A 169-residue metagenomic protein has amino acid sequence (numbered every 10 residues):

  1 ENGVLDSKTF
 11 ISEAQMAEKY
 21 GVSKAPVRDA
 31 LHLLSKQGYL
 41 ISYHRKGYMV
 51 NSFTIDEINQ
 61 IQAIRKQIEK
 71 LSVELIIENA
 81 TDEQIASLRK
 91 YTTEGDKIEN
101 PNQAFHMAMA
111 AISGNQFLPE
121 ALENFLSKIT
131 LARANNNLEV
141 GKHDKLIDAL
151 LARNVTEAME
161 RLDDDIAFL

Functional and structural regions predicted by a protein language model:
E1-E78, M159: Short linear motifs at protein or domain termini
L5, I55, K66, E78-I85 (+3 more regions): Alpha-helix boundary/capping and short turn/kink residues
I64-I77, Q103-L138: Hydrophobic, amphipathic alpha-helical faces that serve as interaction scaffolds
I68-K97: Amphipathic alpha-helical dimerization/coiled-coil segments that flank or bridge DNA-binding/regulatory modules
I76, T92, E99, S113 (+1 more regions): Hydrophobic residues in alpha-helical segments
A86-K90, S127, A132-L169: C-terminal all-alpha effector/ligand-binding and dimerization domain of prokaryotic HTH-type transcriptional repressors
